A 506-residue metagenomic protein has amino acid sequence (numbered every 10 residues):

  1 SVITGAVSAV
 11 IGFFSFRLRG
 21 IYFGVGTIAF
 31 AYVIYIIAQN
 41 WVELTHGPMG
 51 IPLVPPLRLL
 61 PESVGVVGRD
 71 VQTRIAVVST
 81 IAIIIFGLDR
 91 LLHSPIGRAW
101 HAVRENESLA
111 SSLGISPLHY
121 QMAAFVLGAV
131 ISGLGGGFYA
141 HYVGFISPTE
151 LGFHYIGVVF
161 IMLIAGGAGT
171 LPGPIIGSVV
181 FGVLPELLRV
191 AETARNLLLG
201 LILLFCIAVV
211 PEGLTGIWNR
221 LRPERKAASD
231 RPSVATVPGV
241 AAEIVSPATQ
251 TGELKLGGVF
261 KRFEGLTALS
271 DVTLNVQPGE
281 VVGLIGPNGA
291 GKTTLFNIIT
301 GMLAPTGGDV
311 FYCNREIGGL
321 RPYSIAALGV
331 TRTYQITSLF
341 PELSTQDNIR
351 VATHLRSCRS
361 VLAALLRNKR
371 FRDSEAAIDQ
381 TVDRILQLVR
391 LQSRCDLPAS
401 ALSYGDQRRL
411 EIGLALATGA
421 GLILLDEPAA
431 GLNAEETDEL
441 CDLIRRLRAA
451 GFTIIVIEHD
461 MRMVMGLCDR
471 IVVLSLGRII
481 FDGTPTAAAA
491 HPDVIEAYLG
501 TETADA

Functional and structural regions predicted by a protein language model:
S1, G65, R69, F86 (+17 more regions): Residues at structural and domain junctions
S1-V234: Transmembrane alpha-helices and adjacent helix-loop boundaries
G47, I51-P55, L60, R222 (+9 more regions): Intrinsic-disorder/low-complexity coil detector
M49-P52, I202, T215, R231-T236 (+7 more regions): Compositionally biased, intrinsically disordered low-complexity regions
V54-R58, G97, G213, V240 (+4 more regions): Intrinsically disordered, low-complexity segments enriched in proline/serine/threonine
G68, Q72, A76, D89 (+8 more regions): Alpha-helix initiation/capping motif
I217-F260, T503-A506: ABC-family P-loop ATPase nucleotide-binding domain
T249-K255, F260-A506: Glycine-rich phosphate-binding loops of nucleotide-dependent enzymes
